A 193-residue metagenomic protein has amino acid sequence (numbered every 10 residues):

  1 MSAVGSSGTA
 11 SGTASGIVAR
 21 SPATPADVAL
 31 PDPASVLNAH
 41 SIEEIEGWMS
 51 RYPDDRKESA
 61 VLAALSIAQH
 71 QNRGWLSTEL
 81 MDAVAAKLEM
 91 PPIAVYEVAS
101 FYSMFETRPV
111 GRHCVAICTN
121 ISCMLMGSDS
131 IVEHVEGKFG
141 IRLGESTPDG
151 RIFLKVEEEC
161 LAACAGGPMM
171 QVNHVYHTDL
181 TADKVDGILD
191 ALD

Functional and structural regions predicted by a protein language model:
S2-D193: Signature of N-terminal electron-transfer/Fe-S-associated modules in redox systems
